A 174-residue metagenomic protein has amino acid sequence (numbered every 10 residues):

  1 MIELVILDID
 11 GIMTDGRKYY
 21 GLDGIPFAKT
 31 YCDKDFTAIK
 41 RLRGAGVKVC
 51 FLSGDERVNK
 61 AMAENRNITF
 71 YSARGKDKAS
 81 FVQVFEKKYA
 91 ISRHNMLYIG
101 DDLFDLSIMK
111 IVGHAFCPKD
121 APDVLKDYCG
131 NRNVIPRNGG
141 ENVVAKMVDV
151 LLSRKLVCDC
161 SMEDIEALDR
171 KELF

Functional and structural regions predicted by a protein language model:
M1-D77: Alpha-helical substrate-recognition element adjacent to the catalytic core
L4, A45-V47, R57-F174: C-terminal cap/substrate-recognition subdomain and adjoining C-terminal extension of metal-dependent phosphatase-like
